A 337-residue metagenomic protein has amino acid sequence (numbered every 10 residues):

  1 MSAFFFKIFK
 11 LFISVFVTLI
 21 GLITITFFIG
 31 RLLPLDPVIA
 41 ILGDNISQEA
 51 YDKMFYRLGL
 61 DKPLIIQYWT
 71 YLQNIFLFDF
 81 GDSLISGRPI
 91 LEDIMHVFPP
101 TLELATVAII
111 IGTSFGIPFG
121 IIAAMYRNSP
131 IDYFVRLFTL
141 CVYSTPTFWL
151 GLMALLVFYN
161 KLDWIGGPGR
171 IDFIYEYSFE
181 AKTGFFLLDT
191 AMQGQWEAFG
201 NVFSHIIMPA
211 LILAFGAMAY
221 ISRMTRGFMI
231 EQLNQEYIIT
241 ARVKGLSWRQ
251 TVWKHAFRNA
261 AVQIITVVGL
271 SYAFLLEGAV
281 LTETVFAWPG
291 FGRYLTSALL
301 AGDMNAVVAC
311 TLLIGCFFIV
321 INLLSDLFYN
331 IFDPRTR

Functional and structural regions predicted by a protein language model:
M1-F4, I39, D61-I117: An internal, D/E-rich "acidic patch" concept
S2-K10, S14, F119-A154: Cytoplasmic-entry segments and transmembrane alpha-helices of multi-pass inner-membrane transporters
F4, F12, A50, M54 (+10 more regions): Hydrophobic alpha-helical segments of integral membrane proteins, encompassing both true transmembrane helices
F4-F6, F98-P99, E103-I131, F179-R337: Alpha-helical transmembrane segments of integral membrane proteins, especially multi-pass inner/plasma-membrane
L19-T24, V142-D163, V268-S271: Hydrophobic alpha-helical membrane-insertion segments
L19-W69, F158-A198: Hydrophobic alpha-helical transmembrane segments of membrane transport/permease proteins and related membrane-embedded
I23, F27, T70, I121 (+3 more regions): Transmembrane alpha-helix boundary and packing residues in multipass membrane permease domains and related
L33, V142-T145, L276: Transmembrane helix irregularities
